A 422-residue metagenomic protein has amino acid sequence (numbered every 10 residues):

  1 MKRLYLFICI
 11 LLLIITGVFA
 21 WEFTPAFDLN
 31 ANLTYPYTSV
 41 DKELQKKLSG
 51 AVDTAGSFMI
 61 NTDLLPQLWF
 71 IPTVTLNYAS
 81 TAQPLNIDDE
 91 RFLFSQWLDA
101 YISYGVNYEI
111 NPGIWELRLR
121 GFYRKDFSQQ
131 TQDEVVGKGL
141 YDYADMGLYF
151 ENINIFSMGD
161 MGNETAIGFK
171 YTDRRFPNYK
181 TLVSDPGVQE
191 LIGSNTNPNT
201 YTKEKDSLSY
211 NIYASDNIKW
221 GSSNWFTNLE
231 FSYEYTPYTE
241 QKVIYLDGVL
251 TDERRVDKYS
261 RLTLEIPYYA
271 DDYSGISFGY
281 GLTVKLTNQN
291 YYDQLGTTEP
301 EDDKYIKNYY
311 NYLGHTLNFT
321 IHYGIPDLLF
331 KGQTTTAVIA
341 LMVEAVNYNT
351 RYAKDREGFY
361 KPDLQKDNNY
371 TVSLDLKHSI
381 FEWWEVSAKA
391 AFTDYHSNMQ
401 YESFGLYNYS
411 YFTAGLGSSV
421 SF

Functional and structural regions predicted by a protein language model:
A20-N61, N77: Short glycine/proline- and aromatic-enriched beta-strand/turn motifs that initiate or cap beta-hairpins
P25-A31, P72-L76, L117-G121, T165-F169 (+7 more regions): Membrane-embedded beta-strand positions of outer-membrane beta-barrel proteins
L29-S39, L76-P84, G121-Q129, A144 (+10 more regions): Transmembrane beta-strands of outer-membrane beta-barrel pores
L44-V52, E90-D99, V136-M146, G187-S209 (+6 more regions): Replace "Gram-negative outer membrane beta-barrel proteins" with "bacterial and organellar outer membrane beta-barrel
T54-L64, L98-I110, L148-N154, I212-I218 (+6 more regions): Residues on the lipid-exposed face of transmembrane beta-strands in outer-membrane beta-barrel proteins
P66-P72, I110-R118, F156-T165, W220-L229 (+4 more regions): Repeated loop/turn-to-beta-strand initiation elements of outer-membrane beta-barrel proteins
S215-Q241, D257-A353: Detector for outer-membrane/organellar transmembrane beta-barrel domains, recognizing the amphipathic beta-strand
N408-F422: Outer-membrane beta-barrel "beta-signal"
